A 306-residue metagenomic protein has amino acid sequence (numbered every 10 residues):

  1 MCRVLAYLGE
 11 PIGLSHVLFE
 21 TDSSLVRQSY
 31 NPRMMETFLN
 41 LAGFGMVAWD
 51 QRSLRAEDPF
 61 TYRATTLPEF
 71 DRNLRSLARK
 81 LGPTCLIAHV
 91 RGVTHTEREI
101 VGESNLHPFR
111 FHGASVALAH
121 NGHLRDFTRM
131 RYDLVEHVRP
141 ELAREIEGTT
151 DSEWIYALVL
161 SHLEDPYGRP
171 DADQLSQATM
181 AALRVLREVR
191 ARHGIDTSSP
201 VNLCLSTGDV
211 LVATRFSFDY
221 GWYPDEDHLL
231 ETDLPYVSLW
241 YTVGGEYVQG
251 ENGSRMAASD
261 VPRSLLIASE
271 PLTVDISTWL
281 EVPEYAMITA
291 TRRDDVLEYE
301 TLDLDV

Functional and structural regions predicted by a protein language model:
M1-V306: N-terminal segments that mediate ammonia production and transfer in glutamine-dependent amidotransferase systems
